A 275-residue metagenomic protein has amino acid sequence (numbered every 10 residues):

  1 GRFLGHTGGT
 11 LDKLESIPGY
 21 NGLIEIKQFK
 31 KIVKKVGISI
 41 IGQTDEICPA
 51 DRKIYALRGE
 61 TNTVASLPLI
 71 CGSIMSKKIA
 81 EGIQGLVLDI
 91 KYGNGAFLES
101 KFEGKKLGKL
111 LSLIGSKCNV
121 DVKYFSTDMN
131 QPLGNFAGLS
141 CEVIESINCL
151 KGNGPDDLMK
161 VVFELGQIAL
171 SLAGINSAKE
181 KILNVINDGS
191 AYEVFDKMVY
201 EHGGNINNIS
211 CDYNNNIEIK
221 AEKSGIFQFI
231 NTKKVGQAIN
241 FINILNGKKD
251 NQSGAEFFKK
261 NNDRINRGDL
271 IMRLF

Functional and structural regions predicted by a protein language model:
G1, Y20-E25, N176-S177: Phosphate-handling active-site elements
G1-T7: Active-site cofactor/substrate anionic-group-binding motifs, chiefly glycine- and Lys/Arg-rich phosphate-binding loops
R2, K27, E46, K91 (+1 more regions): Residue-level "edge-of-site" marker
T7, E15-E81: Phosphate/pyrophosphate-binding betaalpha-module
G8-D12, T44, D51-Y55, F97-F102 (+1 more regions): Short acidic, glycine/serine/threonine-rich loops at helix termini
K13-I17, G104-K105: Active-site loop-helix segments enriched in His/Asp/Glu that coordinate and activate a nucleophilic water at divalent
T63-I70, K77-F275: Well-ordered secondary-structure scaffolds
